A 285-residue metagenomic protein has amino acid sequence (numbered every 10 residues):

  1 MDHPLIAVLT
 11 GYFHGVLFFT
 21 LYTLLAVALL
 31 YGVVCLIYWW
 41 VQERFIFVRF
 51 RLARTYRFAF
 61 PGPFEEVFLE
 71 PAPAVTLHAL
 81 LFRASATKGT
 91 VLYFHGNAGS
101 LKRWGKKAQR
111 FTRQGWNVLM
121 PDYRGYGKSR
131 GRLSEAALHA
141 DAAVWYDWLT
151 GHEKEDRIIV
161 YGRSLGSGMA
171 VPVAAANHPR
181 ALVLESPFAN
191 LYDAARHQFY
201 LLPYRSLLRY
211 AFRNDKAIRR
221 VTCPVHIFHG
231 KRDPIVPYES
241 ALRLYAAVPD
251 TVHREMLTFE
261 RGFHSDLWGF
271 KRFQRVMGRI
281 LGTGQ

Functional and structural regions predicted by a protein language model:
T23-E70: An N-terminal hydrophobic leader/cap segment in hydrolases
A72-W148, R163, S167-G168, A174: Membrane-embedded segments
K107, N214, C223, P237-A246: Short alpha-helix in the alpha/beta-hydrolase fold that links the catalytic acid
E153-S164: Alpha/beta-hydrolase fold nucleophile elbow
P179, V183-D193, Y210-N214, G262: Active-site nucleophile loop of the alpha/beta-hydrolase fold
R220-V221, I227-H229, D233: Short beta-strand/loop motif that positions the catalytic acidic residue of the alpha/beta-hydrolase fold
R232-V236, H264-S265: Acidic catalytic loop of the alpha/beta-hydrolase fold
R243, D250-Q285: C-terminal catalytic histidine-bearing segment of alpha/beta-hydrolase fold enzymes
